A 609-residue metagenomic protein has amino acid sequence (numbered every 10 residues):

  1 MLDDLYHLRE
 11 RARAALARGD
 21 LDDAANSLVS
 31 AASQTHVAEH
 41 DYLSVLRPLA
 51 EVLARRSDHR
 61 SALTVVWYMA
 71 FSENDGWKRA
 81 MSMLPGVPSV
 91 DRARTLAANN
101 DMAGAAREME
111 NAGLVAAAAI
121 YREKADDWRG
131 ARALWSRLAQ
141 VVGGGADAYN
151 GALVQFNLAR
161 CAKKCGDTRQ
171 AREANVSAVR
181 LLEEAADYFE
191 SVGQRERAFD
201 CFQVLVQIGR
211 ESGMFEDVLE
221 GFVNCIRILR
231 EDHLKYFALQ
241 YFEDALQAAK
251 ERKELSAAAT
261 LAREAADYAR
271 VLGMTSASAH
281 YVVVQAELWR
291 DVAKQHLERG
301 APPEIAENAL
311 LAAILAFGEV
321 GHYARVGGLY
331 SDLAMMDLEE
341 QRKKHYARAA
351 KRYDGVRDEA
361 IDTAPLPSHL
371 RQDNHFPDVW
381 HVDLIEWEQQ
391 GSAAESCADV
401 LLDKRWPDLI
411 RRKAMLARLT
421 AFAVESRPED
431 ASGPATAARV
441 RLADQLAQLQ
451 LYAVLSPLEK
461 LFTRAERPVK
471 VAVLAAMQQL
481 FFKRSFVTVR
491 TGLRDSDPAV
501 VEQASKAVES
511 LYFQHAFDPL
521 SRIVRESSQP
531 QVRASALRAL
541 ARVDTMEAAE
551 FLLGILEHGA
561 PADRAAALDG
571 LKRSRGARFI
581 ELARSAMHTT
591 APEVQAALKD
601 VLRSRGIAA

Functional and structural regions predicted by a protein language model:
V115, T436-R439, K470, V501 (+3 more regions): Residue-level detector of extended alpha-helical repeat arrays and alpha-solenoid scaffolds
V204, A316, D332, V400 (+7 more regions): Core register positions within helices of long alpha-helical scaffolds
D378-L384, L409-D430, L451-T463, F482-R494 (+4 more regions): Amphipathic alpha-helical scaffolding segments comprising HEAT/armadillo-like alpha-solenoid repeats
P407, A435, A465-E466, S496-D497 (+3 more regions): Short inter-helical turns and helix N-cap capping residues of alpha-solenoid HEAT/ARM repeat scaffolds
